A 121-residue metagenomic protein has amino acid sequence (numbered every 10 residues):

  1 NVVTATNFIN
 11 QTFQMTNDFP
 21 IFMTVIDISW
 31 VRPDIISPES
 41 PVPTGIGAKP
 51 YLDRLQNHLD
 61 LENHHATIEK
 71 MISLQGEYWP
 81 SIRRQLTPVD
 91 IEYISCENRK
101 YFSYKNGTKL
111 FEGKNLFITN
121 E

Functional and structural regions predicted by a protein language model:
N1-F13: Helix-hairpin-helix/helix-loop-helix acidic hairpins
N1-T4, F22-E121: C-terminal accessory module of base-excision DNA glycosylases/AP lyases that mediates lesion recognition and DNA
